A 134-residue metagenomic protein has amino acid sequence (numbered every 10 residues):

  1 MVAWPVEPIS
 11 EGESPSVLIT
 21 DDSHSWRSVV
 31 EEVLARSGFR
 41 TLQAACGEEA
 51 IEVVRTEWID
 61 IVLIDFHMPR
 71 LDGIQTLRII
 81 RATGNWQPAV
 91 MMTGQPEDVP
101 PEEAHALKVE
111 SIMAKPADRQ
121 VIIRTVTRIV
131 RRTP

Functional and structural regions predicted by a protein language model:
M1-S16, Q120-P134: Non-catalytic signal-transmission and effector/linker regions of two-component phosphorelay proteins
S28-R36: Charged docking surfaces used in two-component/phosphorelay signaling
A45-E49, D72-Q75: Acidic catalytic/metal-coordinating carboxylates
E52, I74-W86: Short amphipathic alpha-helix used as the core "switch/output" element in two-component signaling
E57-L63: Active-site beta3 strand of CheY-like receiver
M68: Receiver (REC) domain active-site loop signature in two-component systems and cognate sites in sensor histidine kinases
Q75, P96-M113, Q120, R124: Alpha4 helix (beta4-alpha4-beta5 surface) of REC/receiver domains from two-component response regulators
